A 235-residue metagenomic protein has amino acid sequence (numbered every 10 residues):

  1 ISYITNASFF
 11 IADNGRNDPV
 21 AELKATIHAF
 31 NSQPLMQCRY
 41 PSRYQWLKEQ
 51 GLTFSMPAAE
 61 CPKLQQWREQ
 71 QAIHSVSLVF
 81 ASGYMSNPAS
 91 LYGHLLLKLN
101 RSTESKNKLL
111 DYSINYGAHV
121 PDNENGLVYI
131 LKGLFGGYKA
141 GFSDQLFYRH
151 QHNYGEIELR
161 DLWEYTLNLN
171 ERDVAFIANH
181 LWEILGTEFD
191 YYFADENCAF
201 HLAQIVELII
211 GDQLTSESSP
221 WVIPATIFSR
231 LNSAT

Functional and structural regions predicted by a protein language model:
I1-P57, Y165, E183-T235: Activation targets extended, charge/polar-rich intrinsically disordered C-terminal tails
Y40-L78, S90-L91, K108-L110: Well-ordered mid-protein domain cores that form the structural environment of catalytic cofactors
Q66-R68, K106, I157-L159, E183 (+2 more regions): Homeobox/homeodomain signature
W67-S75, P88-S90, H94, N168-L181: Active-site-adjacent bridging/hinge elements
A72-L159: Glycine-rich catalytic cores of cysteine/serine-nucleophile enzymes that process amide/ester linkages in cell-envelope
A81-G83, R101-S102, Y116-P121, R172 (+2 more regions): An acidic- and aromatic-residue-enriched active-site/binding cleft used to recognize and process polar
L95-K98, N115-G117, T166, A199-I205: Active-site scaffold segments
V128-A199: N-terminal accessory/precursor segments of enzymes
